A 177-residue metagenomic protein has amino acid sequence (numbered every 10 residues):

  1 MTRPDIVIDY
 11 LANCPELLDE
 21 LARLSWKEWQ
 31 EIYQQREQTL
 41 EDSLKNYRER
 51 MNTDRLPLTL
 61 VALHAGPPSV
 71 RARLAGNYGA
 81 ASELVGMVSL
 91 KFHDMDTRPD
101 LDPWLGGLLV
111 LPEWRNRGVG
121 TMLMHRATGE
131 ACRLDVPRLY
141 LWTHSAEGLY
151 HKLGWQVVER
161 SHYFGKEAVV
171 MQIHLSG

Functional and structural regions predicted by a protein language model:
M1-E20, S176-G177: Conserved N-terminal entry element of GNAT/NAT acetyltransferase domains
R3, P137, L141-A146, Q156 (+1 more regions): C-terminal "cap" of GNAT-fold acetyltransferases
W26, Q30-G79: Active-site rim helix/loop that mediates acceptor-substrate recognition in acyltransferases
P57, D100, L105, K166: Short coil/loop residues immediately preceding or within conserved phosphate-binding loops of NTP-utilizing enzyme
T59-V61, R73-Y78, S82-H93, W104 (+1 more regions): Conserved beta-strand in the GNAT
V61-L63, S89, V170-H174: Short, well-ordered beta-strand micro-motif
W114, G118-R126: Conserved acetyl-CoA pyrophosphate-binding loop and the N-cap/start of the following alpha-helix in GNAT-like
